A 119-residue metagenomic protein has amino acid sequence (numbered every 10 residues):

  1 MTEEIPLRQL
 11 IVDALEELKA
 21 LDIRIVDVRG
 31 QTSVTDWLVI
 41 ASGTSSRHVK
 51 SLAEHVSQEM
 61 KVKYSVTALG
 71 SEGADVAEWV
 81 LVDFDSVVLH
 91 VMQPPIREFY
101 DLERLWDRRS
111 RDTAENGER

Functional and structural regions predicted by a protein language model:
M1-G30, T44-S51, G70-A74, E78-W79 (+1 more regions): Long, contiguous binding/interaction regions
R47-V66, L81: Compact, glycine-rich, soluble single-domain proteins
